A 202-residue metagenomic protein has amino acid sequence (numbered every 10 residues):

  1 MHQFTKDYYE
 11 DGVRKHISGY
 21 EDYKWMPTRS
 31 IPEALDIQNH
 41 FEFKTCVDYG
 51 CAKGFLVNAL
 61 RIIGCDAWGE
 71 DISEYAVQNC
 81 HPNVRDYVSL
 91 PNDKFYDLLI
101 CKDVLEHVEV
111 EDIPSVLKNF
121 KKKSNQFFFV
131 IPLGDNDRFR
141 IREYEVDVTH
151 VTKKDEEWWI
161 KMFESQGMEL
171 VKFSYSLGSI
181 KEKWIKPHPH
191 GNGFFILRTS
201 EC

Functional and structural regions predicted by a protein language model:
M1-I100, E111-K118, G134, V146-W158 (+1 more regions): Conserved N-terminal segment of class I S-adenosyl-L-methionine
K102-H107: Short catalytic micro-motifs in class I SAM-dependent methyltransferases
N119-K123: Conserved helix-to-beta-strand junction in the class I
S124-G134: Conserved beta-strand signature within the Rossmann-like core of class I S-adenosyl-L-methionine
D137-E143: A short acidic, helix-capping loop that chelates divalent metal ions and anchors anionic groups
M162, Q166-M168: A structural motif corresponding to the C-terminal end of an alpha-helix and its immediate exit/capping segment
